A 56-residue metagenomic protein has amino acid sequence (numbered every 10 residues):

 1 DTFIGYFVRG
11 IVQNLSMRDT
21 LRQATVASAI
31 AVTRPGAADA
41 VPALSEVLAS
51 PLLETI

Functional and structural regions predicted by a protein language model:
D1-L48, L52: Conserved post-catalytic alpha-helical subdomain immediately downstream of the catalytic base and nucleotide-binding
E54-I56: Alpha-helical linker/edge segments of TPR/alpha-solenoid repeat scaffolds and analogous pre-/post-domain helices
